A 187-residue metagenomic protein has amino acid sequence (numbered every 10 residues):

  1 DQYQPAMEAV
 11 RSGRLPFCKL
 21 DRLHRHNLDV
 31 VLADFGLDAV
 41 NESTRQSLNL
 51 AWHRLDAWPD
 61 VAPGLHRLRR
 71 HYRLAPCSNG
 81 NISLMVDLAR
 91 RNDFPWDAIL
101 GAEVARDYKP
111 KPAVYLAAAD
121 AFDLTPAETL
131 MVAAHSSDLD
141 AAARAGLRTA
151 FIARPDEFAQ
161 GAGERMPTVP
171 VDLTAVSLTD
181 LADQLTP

Functional and structural regions predicted by a protein language model:
D1-Q46: A metal-dependent, Asp-based hydrolase signature
Q2, R70-H71, A102: Structured helix-beta-strand junction loops
R22-N27, P63, A113, V176: Generic recognition of short, well-ordered alpha-helical interface segments
A39, H66, C77, N81-P187: Asp-based, Mg2+/Mn2+-dependent phosphohydrolase catalytic module
Q46-R54: Surface-exposed cleft-lining segments at the edges of enzyme active sites
D60-H71: Catalytic-core regions built around general acid/base machinery
